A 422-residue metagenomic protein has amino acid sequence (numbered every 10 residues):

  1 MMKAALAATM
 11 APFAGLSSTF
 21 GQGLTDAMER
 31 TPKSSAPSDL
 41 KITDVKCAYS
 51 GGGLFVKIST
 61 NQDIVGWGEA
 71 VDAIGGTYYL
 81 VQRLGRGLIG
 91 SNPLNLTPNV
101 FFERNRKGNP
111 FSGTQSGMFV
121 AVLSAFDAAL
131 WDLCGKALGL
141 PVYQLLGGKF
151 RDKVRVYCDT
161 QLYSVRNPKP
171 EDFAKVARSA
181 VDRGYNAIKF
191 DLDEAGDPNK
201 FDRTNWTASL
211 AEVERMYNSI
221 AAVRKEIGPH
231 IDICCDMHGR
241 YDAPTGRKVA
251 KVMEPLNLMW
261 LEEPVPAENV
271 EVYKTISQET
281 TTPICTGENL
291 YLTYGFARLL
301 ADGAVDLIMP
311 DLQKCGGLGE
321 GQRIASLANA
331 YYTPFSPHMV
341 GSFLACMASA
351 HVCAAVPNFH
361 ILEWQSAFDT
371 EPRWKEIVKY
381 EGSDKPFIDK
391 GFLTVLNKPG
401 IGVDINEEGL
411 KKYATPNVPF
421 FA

Functional and structural regions predicted by a protein language model:
M1-Q22: N-terminal export signals
A5, K375-A422: C-terminal extensions of enzymes
G15-G52, V65: C-terminal segment of N-terminal export signals and the immediately downstream linker at the start of the mature
N61, V65-L140: Metal- or metallocofactor-binding catalytic centers and their adjacent structured scaffolds across diverse enzyme
D63, F126, G139, I188 (+6 more regions): Conserved, mostly hydrophobic/aromatic
Y78-Y79, R86, V100, T114 (+3 more regions): Shared catalytic-loop signature of beta/alpha-barrel
D127-D159, Y163-V165, N186: Glycine-rich, aromatic-flanked loop segments that form ligand/cofactor-binding clefts across common enzyme folds
K153, D159-K274: Metal-dependent enolase-superfamily TIM-barrel catalytic cores that perform enediolate-based chemistry
